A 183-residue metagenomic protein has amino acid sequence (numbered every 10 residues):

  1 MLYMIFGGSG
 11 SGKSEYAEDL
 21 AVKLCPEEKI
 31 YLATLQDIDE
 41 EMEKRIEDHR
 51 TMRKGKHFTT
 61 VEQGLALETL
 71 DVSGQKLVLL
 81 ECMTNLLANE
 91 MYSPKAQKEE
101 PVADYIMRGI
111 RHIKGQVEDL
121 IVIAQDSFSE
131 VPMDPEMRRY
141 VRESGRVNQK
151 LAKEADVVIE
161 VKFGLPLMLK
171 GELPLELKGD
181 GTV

Functional and structural regions predicted by a protein language model:
L2-V72: Conserved P-loop
Y3-I5, K29, K76-N85, E118-V122: Generic beta-sheet signal
G10, Q36, T84, S127-F128: Short, glycine/serine-rich, charged loops/turns that create anion-binding and catalytic segments at active sites
A17, H49, L79, Q125 (+1 more regions): Residue-level signal for inorganic ion chemistry
E27, K56-F58, K76, E118 (+1 more regions): A structural micro-motif
E43, E47-R50, T84, A103 (+1 more regions): Generic detector of well-ordered alpha-helical segments enriched in charged/polar residues, highlighting helical
K56-V102: Helix-adjacent hinge/juxtasegments
A88-V183: Replace "adjacent to P-loop NTPase cores in ATP/GTP-dependent enzymes" with "adjacent to NTP-binding cores
